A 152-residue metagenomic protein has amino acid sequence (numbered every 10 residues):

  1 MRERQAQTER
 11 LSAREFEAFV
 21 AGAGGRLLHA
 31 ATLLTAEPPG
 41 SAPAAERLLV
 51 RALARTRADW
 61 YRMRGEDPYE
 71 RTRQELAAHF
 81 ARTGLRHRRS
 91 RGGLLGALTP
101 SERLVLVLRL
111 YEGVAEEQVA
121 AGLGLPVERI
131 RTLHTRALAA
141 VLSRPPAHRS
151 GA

Functional and structural regions predicted by a protein language model:
R2-H29: A short, charge-rich alpha-helical start-of-domain segment used by transcription regulators
A21, G25, H29, A54 (+2 more regions): Generic detection of well-ordered alpha-helical segments
G24-T32, E46-R86, H134: Σ70-family region 2.3-2.4 aromatic/basic alpha-helix that recognizes the −10 promoter and nucleates DNA melting
P38-A45: Membrane-interface starts of transmembrane alpha-helices
A45, V119, I130-R131: Helix-turn-helix DNA-binding helix
R88-L98, A121, P126: Short amphipathic alpha-helical boundary/capping segments
A97-Q118: Short amphipathic alpha helix immediately N-terminal
L123-A152: DNA-recognition helix of helix-turn-helix
